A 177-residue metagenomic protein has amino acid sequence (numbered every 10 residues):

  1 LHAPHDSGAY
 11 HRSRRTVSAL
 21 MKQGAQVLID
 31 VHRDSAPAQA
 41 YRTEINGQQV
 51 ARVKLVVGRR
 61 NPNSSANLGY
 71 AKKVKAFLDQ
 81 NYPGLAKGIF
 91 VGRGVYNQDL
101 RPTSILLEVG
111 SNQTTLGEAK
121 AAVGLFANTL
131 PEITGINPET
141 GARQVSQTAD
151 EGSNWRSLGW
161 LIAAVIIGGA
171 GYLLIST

Functional and structural regions predicted by a protein language model:
L1-A40: Catalytic-core regions of hydrolytic enzymes
H2-H11, T16-S18, V56-S65, E108-E118: Second-shell loop/turn segments in exported
R12-A19, A66-K73, F77, E118-A121 (+2 more regions): Extracytoplasmic/secreted proteins, especially bacterial periplasmic and envelope-associated proteins
M21-Q26, R59-A66, P131-V145: Generic structural signal for short, solvent-exposed loop/turn connectors between secondary structure elements
Q26-E108, N112-Q113: Membrane-proximal low-complexity regions enriched in glycine and acidic/polar residues
G88-Q144: Active-site-adjacent mobile loop/cap segments within catalytic or ligand-binding domains
V145-I166: Juxtamembrane/start-of-transmembrane alpha-helix segments at the extracytoplasmic/lumenal side of membrane anchors
I166-T177: C-terminal membrane-anchoring or membrane-association module
